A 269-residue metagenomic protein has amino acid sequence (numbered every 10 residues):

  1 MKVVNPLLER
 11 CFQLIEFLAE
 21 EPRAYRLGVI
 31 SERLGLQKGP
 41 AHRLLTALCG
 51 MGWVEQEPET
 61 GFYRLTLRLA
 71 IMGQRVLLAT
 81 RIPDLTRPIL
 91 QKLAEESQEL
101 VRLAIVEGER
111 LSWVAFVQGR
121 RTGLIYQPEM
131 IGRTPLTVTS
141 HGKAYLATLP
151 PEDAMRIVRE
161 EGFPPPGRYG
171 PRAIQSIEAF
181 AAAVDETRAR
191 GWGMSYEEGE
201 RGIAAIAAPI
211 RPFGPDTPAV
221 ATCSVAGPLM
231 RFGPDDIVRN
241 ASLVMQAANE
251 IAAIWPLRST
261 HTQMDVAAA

Functional and structural regions predicted by a protein language model:
M1-D84, Q91, N249-L257: N-terminal helix-turn-helix
V54-Q56, L103-A104, I210: A structural signal for short hydrophobic beta-strand segments in well-ordered beta-sheet cores
T60, R64-F163: Amphipathic alpha-helical effector-binding/dimerization core of metabolite-sensing transcriptional regulators
P171-E250: Extended hydrophobic
P256-A269: Short, highly charged C-terminal tails/helix-capping segments
